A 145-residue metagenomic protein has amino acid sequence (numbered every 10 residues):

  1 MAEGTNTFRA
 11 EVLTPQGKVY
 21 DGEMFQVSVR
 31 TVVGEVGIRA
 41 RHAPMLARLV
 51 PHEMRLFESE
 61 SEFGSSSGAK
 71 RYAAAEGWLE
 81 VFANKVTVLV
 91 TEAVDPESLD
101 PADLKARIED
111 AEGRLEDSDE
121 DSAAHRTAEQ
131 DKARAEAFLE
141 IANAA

Functional and structural regions predicted by a protein language model:
M1-T7: Short, charged, intrinsically disordered terminal tails
R9-K105, D110: Compact, glycine-rich, soluble single-domain proteins
V94-A145: Acidic/glycine-rich phosphate/pyrophosphate-binding loops and surrounding catalytic core that coordinate Mg2+
